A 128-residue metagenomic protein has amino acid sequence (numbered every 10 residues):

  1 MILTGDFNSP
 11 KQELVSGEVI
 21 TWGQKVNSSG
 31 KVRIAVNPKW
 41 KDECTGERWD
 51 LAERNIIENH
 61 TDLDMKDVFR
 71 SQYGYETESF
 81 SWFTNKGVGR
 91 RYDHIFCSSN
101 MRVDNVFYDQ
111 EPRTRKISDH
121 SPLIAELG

Functional and structural regions predicted by a protein language model:
M1-Y92: Metal-dependent phosphoesterases centered on the DNase I-like endonuclease/exonuclease/phosphatase
I2, R115-G128: Surface polyanion/phosphate-binding segment centered on an Asp-His-Pro turn
R70, Y108, L127: Active-site donor-binding loop signature of nucleotide-sugar glycosyltransferases
Q72, S99, Q110: Residues that line or immediately flank small-molecule/substrate-binding pockets and catalytic motifs
G87, R113-T114: Hydrophobic/aromatic side chains embedded in well-ordered alpha-helices
S99-R102, L127-G128: Short loop segments at secondary-structure junctions
R102-R113, S121-P122: Low-complexity, intrinsically disordered Gly/Pro/Thr-rich segments
